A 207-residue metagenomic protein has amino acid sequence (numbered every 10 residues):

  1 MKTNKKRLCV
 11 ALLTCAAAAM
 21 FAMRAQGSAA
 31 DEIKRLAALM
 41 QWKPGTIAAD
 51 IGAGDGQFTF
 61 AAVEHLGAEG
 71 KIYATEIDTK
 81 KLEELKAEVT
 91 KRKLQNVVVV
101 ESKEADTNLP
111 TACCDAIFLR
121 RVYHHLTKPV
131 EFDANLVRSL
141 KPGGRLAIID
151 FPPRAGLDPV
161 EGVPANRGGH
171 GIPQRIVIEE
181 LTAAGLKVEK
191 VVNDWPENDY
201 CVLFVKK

Functional and structural regions predicted by a protein language model:
S28-T46: Conserved alpha-helix/loop element of class I SAM-dependent methyltransferases that forms part of the SAM/SAH-binding
K43-T46, T107-I117: A short acidic, Gly/Pro-enriched loop at the edge of an enzyme's catalytic core that lines a small-molecule cofactor
P44-G54: Conserved class I S-adenosyl-L-methionine
V63-E64, V130-R145: A short glycine-rich, Lys/Arg-flanked "PGG" loop and its adjoining helix->strand segment in the class I
L82, R145-I176: Conserved class I S-adenosyl-L-methionine
C113-V130: A short SAM/SAH-binding and catalytic strip from SAM-dependent methyltransferases
E189-K207: Core SAM-dependent methyltransferase catalytic element
